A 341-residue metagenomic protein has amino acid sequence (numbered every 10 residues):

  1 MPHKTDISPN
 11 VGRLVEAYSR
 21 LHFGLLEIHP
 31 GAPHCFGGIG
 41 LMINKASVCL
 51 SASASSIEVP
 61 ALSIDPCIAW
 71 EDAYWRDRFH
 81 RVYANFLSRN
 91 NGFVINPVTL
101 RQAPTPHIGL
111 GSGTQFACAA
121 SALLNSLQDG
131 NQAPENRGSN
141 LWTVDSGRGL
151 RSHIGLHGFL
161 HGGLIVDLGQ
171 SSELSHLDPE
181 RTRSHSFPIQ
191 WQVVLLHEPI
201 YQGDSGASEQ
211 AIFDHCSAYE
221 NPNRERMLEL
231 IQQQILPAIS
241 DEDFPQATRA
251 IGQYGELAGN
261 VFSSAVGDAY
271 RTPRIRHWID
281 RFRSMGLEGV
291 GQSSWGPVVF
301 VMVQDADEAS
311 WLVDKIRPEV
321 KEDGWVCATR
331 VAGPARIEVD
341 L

Functional and structural regions predicted by a protein language model:
P2-E16, G24-L26, P30-F36, S139-E288 (+1 more regions): ATP-dependent small-molecule kinase catalytic core of the GHMP/sugar-kinase superfamily and closely related
P2-I108, S112, N125-A133, L150 (+2 more regions): ATP-binding N-lobe of GHMP and related small-molecule kinases
M42-K45, R283-S284, G291-W295: A structural signal for short secondary-structure junctions
E58-L62, A120, Y254-G259: Short, basic/glycine-rich phosphate-binding loops at helix/coil junctions that contact nucleotide phosphates
I108-S112, F116, R224, E288-S294: Short glycine/threonine-rich catalytic loop with a Thr-x-Gly-x-Asp
L110-R137, G158-G169: DPxDG-like acidic metal-binding loop motif
D268, S293-F300: Small/polar glycine-rich anion-binding or flexible loop at a beta-alpha turn
